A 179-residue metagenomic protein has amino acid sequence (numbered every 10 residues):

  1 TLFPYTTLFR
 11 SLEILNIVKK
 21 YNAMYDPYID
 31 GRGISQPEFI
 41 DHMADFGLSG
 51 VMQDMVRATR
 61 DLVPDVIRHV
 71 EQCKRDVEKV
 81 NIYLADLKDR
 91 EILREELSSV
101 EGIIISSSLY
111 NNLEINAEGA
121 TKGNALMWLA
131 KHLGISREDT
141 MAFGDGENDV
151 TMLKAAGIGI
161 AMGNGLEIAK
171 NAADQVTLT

Functional and structural regions predicted by a protein language model:
T1-L8: Short, small-residue-biased leader/transition segments that mark boundaries at the very start of proteins
Y5, Q72, I115-A117, N164 (+1 more regions): Generic structural "secondary-structure junction" signal
E13-I17, Y21-F143: Conserved acidic, metal-coordinating active-site core of Asp-based, Mg2+-dependent phosphoryl-transfer enzymes
L126, S136-L178: Acidic, Mg2+-coordinating phosphoryl-transfer loop and its flanking beta/alpha structural elements, shared across
